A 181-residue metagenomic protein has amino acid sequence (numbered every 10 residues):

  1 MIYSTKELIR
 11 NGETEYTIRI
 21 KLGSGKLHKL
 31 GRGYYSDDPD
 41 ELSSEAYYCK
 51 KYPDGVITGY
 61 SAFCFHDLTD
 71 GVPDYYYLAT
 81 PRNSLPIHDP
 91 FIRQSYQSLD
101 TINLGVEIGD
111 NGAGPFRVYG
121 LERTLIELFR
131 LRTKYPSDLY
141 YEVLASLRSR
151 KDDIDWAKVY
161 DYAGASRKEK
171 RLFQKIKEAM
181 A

Functional and structural regions predicted by a protein language model:
Y3-E7, T17, L22, L30 (+1 more regions): Nucleic-acid-binding surface
G25: Glycine-centered, phosphate/nucleic-acid-interacting loop/turn motifs that mediate DNA/RNA or nucleotide
